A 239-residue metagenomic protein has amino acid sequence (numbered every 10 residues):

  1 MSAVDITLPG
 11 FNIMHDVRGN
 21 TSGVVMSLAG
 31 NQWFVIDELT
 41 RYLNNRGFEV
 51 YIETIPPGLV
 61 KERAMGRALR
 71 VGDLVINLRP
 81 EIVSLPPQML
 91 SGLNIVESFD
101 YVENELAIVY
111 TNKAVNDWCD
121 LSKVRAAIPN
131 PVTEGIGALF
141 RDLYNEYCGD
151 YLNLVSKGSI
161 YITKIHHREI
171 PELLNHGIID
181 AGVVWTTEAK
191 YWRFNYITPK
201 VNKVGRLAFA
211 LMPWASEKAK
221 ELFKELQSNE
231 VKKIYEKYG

Functional and structural regions predicted by a protein language model:
M1-F48, V60-A64, D73-V75, R79-G239: Exported/periplasmic ABC-transporter solute-binding proteins
I52-T54: Eukaryotic extended interaction platforms
